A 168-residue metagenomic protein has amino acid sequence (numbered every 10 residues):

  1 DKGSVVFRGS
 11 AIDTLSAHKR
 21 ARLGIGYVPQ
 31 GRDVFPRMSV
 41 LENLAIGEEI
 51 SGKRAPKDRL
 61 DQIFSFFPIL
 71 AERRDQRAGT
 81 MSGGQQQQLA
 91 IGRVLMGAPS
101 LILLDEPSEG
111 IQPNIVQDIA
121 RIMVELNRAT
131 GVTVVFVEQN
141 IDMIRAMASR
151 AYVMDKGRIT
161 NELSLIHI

Functional and structural regions predicted by a protein language model:
T14-A17, V40-D58, F66-A71, D75 (+1 more regions): ABC-type ATPase nucleotide-binding domains, specifically the catalytic core motifs of the NBD
R77-M81: Conserved ABC ATPase signature
V94-L95: ABC ATPase C-loop
I102-E106: Catalytic Walker B motif of ABC-type/P-loop ATPase nucleotide-binding domains
Q117-T130: Helical segment within the ABC ATPase nucleotide-binding domain
E138-Q139: H-loop/switch region of ABC-family ATPase nucleotide-binding domains
I166-I168: Conserved small/polar residues in nucleotide/adenosyl-binding loops
